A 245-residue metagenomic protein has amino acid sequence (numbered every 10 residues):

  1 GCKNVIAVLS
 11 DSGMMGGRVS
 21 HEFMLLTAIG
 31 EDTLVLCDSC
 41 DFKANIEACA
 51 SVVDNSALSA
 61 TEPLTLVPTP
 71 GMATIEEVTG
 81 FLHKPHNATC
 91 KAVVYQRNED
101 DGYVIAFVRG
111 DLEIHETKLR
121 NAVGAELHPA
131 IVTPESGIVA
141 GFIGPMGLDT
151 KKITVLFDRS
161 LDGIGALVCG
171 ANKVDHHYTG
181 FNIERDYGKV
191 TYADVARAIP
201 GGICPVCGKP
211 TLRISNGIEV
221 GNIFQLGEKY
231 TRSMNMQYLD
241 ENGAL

Functional and structural regions predicted by a protein language model:
G1-L245: Extended, low-hydrophobicity, polar/charged segments
